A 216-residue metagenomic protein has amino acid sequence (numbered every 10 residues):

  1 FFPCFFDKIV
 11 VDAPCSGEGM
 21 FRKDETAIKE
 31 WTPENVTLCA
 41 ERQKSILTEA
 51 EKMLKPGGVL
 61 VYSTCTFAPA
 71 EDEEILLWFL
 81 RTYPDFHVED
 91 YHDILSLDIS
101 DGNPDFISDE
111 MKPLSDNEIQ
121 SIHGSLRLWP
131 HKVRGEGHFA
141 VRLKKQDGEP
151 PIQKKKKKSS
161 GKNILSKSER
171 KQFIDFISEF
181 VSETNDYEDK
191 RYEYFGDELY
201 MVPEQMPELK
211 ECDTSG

Functional and structural regions predicted by a protein language model:
F1-V10: A short acidic, Gly/Pro-enriched loop at the edge of an enzyme's catalytic core that lines a small-molecule cofactor
I9, G58, F79, V141: Residue-level signal for inorganic ion chemistry
V11-T48, C65-D72: Mobile active-site "lid"/loop adjacent to the S-adenosyl-L-methionine
E34, E73-S96, S108: Conserved Class I S-adenosyl-L-methionine
L54-P56: Helix-to-beta-strand junctions that scaffold the AdoMet/dcAdoMet cofactor pocket in Class I SAM-dependent enzymes
Y62, T66-A68, Y83, I94: Conserved glycine-bearing catalytic or ligand-binding loops at nucleotide- and phosphate-handling centers of large
V88-P130: Class I S-adenosyl-L-methionine
R134-F139, K144-G216: Polybasic, low-complexity RNA-engagement segments
